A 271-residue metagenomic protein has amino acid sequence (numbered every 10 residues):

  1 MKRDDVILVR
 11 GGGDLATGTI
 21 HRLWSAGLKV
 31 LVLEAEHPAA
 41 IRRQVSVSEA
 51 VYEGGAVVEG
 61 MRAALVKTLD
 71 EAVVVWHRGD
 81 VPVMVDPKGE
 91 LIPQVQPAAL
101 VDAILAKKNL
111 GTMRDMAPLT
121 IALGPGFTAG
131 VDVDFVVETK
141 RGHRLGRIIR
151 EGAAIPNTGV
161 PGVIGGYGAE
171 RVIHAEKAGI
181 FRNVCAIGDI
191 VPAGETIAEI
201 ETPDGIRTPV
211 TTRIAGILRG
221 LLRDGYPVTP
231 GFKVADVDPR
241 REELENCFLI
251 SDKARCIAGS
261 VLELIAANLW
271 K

Functional and structural regions predicted by a protein language model:
M1-K271: Well-ordered secondary-structure scaffolds
